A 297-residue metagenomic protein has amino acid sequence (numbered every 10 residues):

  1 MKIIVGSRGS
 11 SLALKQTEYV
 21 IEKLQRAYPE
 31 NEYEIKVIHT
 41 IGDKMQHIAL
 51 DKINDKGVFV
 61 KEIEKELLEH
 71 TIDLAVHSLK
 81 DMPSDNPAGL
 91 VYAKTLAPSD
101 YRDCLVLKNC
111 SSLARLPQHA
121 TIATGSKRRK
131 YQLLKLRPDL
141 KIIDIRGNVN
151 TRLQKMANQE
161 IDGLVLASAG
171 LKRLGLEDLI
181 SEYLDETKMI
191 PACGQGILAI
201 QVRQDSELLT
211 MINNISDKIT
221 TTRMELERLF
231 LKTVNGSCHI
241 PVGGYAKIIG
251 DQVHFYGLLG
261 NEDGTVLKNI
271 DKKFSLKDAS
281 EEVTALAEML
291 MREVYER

Functional and structural regions predicted by a protein language model:
K2-M45, K52, K135, D139-R297: Small-molecule-sensing regulatory modules
I48-L74: Short, structured active-site "lid" loops
E62-I63, S112, T151-R152: Short acidic active-site motifs
I72-V76, D162-G163: Short, Asp-centered acidic motifs that coordinate Mg2+ and/or phosphate in catalytic or ligand-binding sites
L79-K80, A88-D139: A conserved helix-loop-strand patch within extracytoplasmic ligand-binding domains of the periplasmic binding
L79-M82, A169-L171: Short glycine-rich anion-binding loops that position phosphate/pyrophosphate groups of nucleotides and phosphorylated
